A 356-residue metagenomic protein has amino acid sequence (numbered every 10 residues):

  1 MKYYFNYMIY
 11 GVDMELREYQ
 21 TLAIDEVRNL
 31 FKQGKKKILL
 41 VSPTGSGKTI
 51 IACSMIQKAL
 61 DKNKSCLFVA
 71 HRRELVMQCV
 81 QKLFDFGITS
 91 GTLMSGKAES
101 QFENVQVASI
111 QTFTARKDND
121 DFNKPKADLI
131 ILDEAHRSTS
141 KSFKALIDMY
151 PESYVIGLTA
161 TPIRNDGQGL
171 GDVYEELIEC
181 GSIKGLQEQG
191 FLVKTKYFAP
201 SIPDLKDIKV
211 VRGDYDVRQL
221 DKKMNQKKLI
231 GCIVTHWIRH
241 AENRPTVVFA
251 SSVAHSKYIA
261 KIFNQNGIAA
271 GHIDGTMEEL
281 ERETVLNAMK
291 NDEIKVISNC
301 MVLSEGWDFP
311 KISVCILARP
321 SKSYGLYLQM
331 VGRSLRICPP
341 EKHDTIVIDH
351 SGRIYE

Functional and structural regions predicted by a protein language model:
Y7-L39: Conserved pre-motif I regulatory segment
G34-M55: Walker A/P-loop
E74-M94: Conserved helix-turn-beta segment of the N-terminal RecA-like "Helicase ATP-binding" lobe in SF1/SF2 helicases
A98-S100, Y258, A269-C300: Conserved helicase ATPase core of P-loop NTP-dependent helicases/translocases
R137-Y197: Post-DEXD/H (motif II) to motif III coupling segment of the RecA-like Helicase ATP-binding lobe
L177-V247: Conserved interdomain linker/interface between the two RecA-like ATPase lobes of SF2 helicase motors
V296-N299, E305-P320, L326, D344-I348: A short beta-strand element within the Helicase C-terminal
S334-E356: Conserved segment of the helicase C-terminal RecA-like domain
